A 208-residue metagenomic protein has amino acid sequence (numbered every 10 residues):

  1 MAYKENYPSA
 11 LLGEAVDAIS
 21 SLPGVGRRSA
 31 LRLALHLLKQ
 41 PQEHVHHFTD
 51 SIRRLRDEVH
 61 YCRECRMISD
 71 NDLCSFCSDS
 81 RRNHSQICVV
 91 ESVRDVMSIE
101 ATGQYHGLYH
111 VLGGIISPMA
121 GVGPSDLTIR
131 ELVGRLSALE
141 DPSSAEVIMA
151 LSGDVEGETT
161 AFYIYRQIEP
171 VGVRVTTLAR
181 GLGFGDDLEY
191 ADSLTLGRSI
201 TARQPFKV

Functional and structural regions predicted by a protein language model:
Y3-L12, S21, A34-V96, P205: Cys/His-rich Zn2+-binding cysteine-cluster or related metal-binding knuckle/ribbon modules and their
G13-D17, L31-L35, H46, D50 (+7 more regions): Solvent-exposed alpha-helical segments within well-ordered globular domains of core cellular machineries
S21-P23, L178: Short conserved micro-motifs on helix faces and helix-strand junctions that flank and scaffold key functional residues
A30, D79-I148: Extended interfacial segments that mediate partner engagement and assembly in macromolecular machines
L33, H47, D72, R94 (+6 more regions): Residue-level signal for pocket-adjacent positions within structured domains
P41, Y105-H106, V133-V208: Long C-terminal interaction/binding lobes of large macromolecular proteins
V45, G121-V122, G157: Alpha-helix N-cap/helix-start motif
